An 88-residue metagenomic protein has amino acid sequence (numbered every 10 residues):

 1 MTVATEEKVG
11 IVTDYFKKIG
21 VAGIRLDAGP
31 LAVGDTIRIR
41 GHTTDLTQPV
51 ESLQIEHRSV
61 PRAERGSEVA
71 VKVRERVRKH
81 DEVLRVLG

Functional and structural regions predicted by a protein language model:
T2-L31, T36-G88: Beta-strand/loop-dominated core regions that host nucleotide or nucleotide-derived cofactor-binding catalytic loops
